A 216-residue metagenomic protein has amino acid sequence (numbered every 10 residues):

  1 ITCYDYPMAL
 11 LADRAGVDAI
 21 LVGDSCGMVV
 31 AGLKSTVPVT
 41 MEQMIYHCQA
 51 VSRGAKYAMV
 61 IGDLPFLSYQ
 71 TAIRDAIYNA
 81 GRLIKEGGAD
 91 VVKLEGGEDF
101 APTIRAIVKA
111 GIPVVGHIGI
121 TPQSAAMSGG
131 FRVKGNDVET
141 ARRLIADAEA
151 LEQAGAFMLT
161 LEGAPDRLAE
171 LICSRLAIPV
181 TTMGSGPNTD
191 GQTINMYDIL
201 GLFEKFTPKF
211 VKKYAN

Functional and structural regions predicted by a protein language model:
I1-K212: Alpha/beta enzyme core
Y214-N216: Short, intrinsically disordered, charge-balanced linker/junction segments flanking boundaries in proteins
